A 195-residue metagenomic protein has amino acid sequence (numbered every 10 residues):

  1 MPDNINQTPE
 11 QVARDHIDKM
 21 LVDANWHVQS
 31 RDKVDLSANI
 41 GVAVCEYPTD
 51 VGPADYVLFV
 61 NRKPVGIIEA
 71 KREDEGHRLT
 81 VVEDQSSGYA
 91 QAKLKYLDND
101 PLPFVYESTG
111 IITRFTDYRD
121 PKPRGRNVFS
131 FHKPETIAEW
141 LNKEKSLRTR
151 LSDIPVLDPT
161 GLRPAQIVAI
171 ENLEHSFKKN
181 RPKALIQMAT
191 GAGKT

Functional and structural regions predicted by a protein language model:
M1-T195: ATP-dependent helicase/translocase motor core
